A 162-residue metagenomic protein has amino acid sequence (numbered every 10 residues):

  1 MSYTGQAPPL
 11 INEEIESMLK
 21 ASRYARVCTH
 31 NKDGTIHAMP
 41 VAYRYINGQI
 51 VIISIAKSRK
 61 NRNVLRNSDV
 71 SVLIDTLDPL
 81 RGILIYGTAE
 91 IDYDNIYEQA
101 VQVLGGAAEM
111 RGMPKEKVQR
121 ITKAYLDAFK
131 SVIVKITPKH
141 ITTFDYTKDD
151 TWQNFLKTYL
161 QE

Functional and structural regions predicted by a protein language model:
S2-A7, R81-E162: Charged, gly/pro-rich active-site loop segments
S2-R26: Short, basic/aromatic recognition patches
N12-E13, K57-S58, Q119: Structural motif corresponding to alpha-helix initiation and N-cap regions
L19-K20, L65-R66, D127: Alpha-helix boundary recognition
S22-A56, V64, S71-I74, I83-I85: Short beta-strand segments
A56-R59, G105: Short, solvent-exposed aromatic-acidic interface loops
S58-K60, D150-T151: Short, surface-exposed beta-strand-loop junctions and turns on beta-sheet-rich folds
